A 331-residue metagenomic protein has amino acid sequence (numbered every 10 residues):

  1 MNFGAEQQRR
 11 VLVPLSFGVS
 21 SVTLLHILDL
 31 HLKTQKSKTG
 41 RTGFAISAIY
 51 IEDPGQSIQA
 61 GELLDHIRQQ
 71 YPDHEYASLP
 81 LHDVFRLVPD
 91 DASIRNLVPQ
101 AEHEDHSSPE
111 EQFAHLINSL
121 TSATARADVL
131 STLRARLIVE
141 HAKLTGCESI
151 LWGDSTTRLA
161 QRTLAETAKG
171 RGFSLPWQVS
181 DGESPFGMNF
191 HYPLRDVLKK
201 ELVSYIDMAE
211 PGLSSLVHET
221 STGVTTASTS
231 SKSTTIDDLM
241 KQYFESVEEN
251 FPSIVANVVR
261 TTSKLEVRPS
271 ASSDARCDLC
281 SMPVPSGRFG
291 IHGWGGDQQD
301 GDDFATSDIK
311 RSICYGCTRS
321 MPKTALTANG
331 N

Functional and structural regions predicted by a protein language model:
M1-D181, C314, S320: ATP-dependent adenylation/nucleotidyltransferase module used to activate substrates
L24, I58-Q59, V88, R162-T163 (+5 more regions): Intrinsically disordered, low-complexity regions enriched in proline, serine, glycine and charged residues
K33, C147, K169-G172, K199-L202 (+6 more regions): Short amphipathic alpha-helices and their capping/turn residues within compact interaction modules
A125-V129, S231, E249: Short, surface-exposed alpha-helical recognition segments that flank or form part of ligand/macromolecule-binding
D128-L133, D196, P252, D308: Conserved phosphate-coordination/catalytic loops
T157-L239, Y243-E245: Catalytic subdomain that performs nucleotidyl-dependent activation
D238-L239, E245-N331: Cys/His-clustered metal-coordination modules, chiefly Zn-binding fingers
